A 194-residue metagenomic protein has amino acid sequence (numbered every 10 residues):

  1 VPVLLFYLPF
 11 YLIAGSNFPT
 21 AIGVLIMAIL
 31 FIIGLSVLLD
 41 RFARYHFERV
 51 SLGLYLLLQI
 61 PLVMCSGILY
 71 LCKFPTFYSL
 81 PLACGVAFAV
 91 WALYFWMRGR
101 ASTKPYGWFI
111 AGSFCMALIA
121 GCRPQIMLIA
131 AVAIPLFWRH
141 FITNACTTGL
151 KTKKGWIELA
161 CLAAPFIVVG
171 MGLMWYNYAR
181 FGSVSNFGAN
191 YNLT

Functional and structural regions predicted by a protein language model:
V1-I26, Y45-R49, C72-P75: Juxtamembrane segments of multi-pass membrane glycosylation machinery that transfer sugars from lipid-linked donors
P2-F6, L82, L118, R123 (+1 more regions): Generic structural signal for small/hydrophobic residues in well-ordered secondary structure, especially within
F18-E48, W91-F95: Transmembrane-helix motifs of polytopic, lipid-linked glycan transferases
P19-I26, I68-C84, C115-I119, N177: Membrane-embedded glycan-lipid processing machinery
L35-G67, A87, S102-A111: Transmembrane-helix signature of polytopic, membrane-embedded enzymes that assemble or transfer cell-envelope glycans
C84-A101, G112-M116, A130-A133: Specific aromatic-rich, kink-prone transmembrane helix
I129-I167: Perimembrane helix-loop-helix junctions
I157-T194: Membrane-lumen/periplasm interface segments of specific transmembrane helices in polyprenyl phosphate-linked
